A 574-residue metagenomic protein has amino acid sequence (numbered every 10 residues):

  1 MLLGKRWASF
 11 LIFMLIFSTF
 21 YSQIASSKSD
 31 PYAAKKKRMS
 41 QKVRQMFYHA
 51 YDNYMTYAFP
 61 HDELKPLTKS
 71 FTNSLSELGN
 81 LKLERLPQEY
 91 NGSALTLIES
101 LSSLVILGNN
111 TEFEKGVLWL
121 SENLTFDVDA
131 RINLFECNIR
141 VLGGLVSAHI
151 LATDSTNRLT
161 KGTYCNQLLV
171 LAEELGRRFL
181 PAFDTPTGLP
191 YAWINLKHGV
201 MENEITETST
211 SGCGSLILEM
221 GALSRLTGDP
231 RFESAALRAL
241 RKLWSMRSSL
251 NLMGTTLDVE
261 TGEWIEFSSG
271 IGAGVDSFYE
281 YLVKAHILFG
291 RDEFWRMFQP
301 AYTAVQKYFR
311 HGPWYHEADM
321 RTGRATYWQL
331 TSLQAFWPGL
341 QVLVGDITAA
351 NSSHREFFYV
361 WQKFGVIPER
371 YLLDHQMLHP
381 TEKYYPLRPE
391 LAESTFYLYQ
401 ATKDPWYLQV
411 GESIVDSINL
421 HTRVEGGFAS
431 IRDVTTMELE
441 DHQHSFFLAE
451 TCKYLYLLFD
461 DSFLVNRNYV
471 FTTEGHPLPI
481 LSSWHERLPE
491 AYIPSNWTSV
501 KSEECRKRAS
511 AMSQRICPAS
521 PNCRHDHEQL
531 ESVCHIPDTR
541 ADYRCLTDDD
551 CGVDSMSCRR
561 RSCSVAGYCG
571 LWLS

Functional and structural regions predicted by a protein language model:
M1-L3, L573-S574: A positional/structural detector of protein chain ends, strongest at the extreme C-terminus and weakly at the extreme
L3, S22-T539: Glycan-recognition and catalytic cores of secretory/periplasmic carbohydrate-active enzymes
R6-Q23, S100: Cleavable N-terminal signal peptides of Sec/SRP-targeted secreted and luminal proteins
W7-L11, T326, D526, C569: Terminal low-complexity, poorly structured segments
F10-L11, Y54, V565-A566: Intrinsically disordered, low-complexity segments enriched in polar/charged small residues
I12-M14, S147, G567: Enrichment for repetitive, rod-forming helical segments
S513, A519-S574: Secreted, cysteine-rich disulfide-bonded mini-domains of extracellular proteins
